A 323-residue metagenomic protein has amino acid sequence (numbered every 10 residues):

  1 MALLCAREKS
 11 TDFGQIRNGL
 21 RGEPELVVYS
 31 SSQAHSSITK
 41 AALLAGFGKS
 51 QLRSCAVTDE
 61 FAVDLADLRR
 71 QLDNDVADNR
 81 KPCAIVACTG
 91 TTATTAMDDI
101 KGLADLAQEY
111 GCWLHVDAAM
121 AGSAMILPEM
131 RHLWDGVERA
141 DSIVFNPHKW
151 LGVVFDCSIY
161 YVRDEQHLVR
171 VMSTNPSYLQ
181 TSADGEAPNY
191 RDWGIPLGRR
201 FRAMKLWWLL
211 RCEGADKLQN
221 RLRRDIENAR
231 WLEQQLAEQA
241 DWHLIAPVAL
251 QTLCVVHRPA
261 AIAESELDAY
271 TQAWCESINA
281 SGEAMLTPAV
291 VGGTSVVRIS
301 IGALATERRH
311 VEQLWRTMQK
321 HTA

Functional and structural regions predicted by a protein language model:
L3-V169: Conserved PLP-enzyme active-site core in the AAT-like
E23, A246-Q251, V290-V296: Short Gly/Ser/Thr- and Asp/Glu-enriched loop/turn motifs at secondary-structure junctions
Q33-H35, D59-E60, G90-T92, A121 (+11 more regions): Short, glycine-/Ser/Thr-/acidic-enriched flexible segments
T91, Y110, D135-A240: Active-site C-terminal subdomain of aminotransferase-like
A104, Q108, A237, I278-N279: Anion (oxyanion) recognition and catalysis
Y110, P288-A323: PLP-dependent enzyme catalytic core of the Aspartate aminotransferase-like
L244-I278: Conserved PLP-binding catalytic core of the aspartate aminotransferase-like
